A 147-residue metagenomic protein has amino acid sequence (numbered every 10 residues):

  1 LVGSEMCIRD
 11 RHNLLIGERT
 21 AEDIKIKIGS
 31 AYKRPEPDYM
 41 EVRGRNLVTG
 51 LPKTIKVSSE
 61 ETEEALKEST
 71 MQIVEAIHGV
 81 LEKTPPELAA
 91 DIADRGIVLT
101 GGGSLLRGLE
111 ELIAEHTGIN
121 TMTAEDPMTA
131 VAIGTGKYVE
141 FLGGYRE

Functional and structural regions predicted by a protein language model:
L1-C7, V74: Short, small-residue-biased leader/transition segments that mark boundaries at the very start of proteins
S4, I77, L99, T135: Residue-level signature of catalytic and energy-coupling elements of molecular machines, predominantly ATP/GTP-dependent
L15-A21, D91, E125-P127: Interdomain boundary/hinge elements
L15-L51: Long, charge-dense, solvent-exposed interaction surfaces that engage phosphate-rich ligands
G17, K137-E147: Acidic, glycine/GT-rich loop-and beta-edge segments that sit at the periphery of enzyme/chaperone cores
E36, M40-L88, A124-A132: Adenine-nucleotide phosphate-binding core of ATP-dependent small-molecule kinases
A89-I113: Glycine-rich phosphate-binding loops at beta-strand->alpha-helix junctions
E111-G136, Y145: Conserved phosphate-binding/catalytic loops in two-lobed NTP-binding clefts
